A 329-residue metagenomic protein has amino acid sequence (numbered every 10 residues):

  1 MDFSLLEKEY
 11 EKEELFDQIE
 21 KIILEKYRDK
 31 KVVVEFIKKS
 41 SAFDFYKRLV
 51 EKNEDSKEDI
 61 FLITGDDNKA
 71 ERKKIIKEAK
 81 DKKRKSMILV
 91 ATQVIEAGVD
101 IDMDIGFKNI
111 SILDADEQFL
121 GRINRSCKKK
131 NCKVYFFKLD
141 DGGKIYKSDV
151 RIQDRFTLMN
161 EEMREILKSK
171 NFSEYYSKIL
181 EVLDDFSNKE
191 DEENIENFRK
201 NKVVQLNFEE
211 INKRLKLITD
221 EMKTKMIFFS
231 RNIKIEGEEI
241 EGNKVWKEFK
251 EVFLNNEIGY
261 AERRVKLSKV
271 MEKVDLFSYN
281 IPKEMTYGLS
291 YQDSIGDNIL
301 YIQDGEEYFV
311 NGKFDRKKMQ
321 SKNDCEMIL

Functional and structural regions predicted by a protein language model:
M1-Y27: Interdomain hinge/linker at the junction between the two RecA-like core domains of SF2 helicases
L5, E9, V32-E35, G65-D66 (+2 more regions): Hydrophobic alpha-helical scaffolding
D17-E35, S40-D59, I63-A70, S111-I112 (+1 more regions): C-terminal helicase lobe and adjacent C-terminal extensions/tails of nucleic-acid helicase motors
E25-Y27, D55, A79-R84, G98: Conserved catalytic network of the ASCE P-loop NTPase/AAA+ motor domain
R28-K30, R84-S86, M103: Short, high-confidence coil segments that cap the C-terminus of an alpha-helix and link into the following beta-strand
D67-T92: Conserved helicase ATPase core of P-loop NTP-dependent helicases/translocases
I88-G106, Q118-S126: SF2 helicase motor core recognition
